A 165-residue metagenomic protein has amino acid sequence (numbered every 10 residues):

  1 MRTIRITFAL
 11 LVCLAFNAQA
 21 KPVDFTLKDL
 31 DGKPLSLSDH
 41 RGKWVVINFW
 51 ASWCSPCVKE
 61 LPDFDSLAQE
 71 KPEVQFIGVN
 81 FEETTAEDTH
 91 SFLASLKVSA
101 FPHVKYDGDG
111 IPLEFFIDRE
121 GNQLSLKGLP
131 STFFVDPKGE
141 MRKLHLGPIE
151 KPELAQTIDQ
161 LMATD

Functional and structural regions predicted by a protein language model:
M1-R5: Positively charged n-region of N-terminal signal peptides that target proteins for export
T7-A15: Bacterial N-terminal signal peptides
N17-L37, G108: N-terminal "domain-start" segment that seeds a small globular fold
L37-S55: Short active-site neighborhood of thiol/selenol oxidoreductases, capturing the structured segment around
V46-I47, F76, T132: Hydrophobic beta-strand anchors of alpha/beta hydrolase catalytic cores
K59-V98, D109-D118: Structural microenvironment flanking redox-active thiols in thiol-disulfide oxidoreductases
L96-V98, Y106-T157: Thiol/disulfide oxidoreductase modules built on the thioredoxin-like
